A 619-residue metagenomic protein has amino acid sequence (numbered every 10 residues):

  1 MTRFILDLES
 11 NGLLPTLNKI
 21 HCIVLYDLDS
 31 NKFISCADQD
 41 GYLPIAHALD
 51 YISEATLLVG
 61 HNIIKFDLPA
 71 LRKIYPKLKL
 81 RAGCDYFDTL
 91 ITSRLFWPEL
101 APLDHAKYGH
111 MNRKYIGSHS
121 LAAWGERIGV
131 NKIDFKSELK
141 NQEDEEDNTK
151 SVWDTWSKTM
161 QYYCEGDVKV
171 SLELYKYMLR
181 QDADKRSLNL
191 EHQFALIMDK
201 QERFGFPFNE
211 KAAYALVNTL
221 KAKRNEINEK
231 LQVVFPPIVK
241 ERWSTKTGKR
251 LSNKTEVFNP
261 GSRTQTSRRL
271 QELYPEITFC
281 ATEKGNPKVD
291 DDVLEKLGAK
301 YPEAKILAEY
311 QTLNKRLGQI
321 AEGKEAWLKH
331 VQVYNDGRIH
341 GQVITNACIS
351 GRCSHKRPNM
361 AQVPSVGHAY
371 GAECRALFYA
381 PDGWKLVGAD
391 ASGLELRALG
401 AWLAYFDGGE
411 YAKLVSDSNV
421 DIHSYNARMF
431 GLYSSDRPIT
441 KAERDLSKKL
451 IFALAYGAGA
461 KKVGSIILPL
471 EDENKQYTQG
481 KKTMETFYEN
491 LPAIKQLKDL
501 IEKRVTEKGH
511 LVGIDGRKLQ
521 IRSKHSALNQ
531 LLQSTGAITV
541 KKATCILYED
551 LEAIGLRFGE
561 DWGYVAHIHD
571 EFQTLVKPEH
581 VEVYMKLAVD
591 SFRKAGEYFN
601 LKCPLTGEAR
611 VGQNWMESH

Functional and structural regions predicted by a protein language model:
M1-E9, L17, M111-I116, R127 (+11 more regions): Conserved "right-hand" nucleotidyltransferase catalytic core of DNA-directed polymerases
L8-P15, I64, A391-A398: Short acidic, Gly/Ser-rich segments with clustered Asp/Glu that frequently serve as metal-coordination loops in enzyme
L14, N18, L25-A46, T56-L179 (+3 more regions): Active-site-proximal helix-loop-helix substrate-binding element of RNase H-like nuclease domains
T56-I64, D390, K462, Q573-L575: Short glycine-rich phosphate-binding loop at a beta-alpha junction
N253, H340, T345-C348, R428-I568 (+2 more regions): Conserved catalytic core of nucleic-acid polymerases
G285, G323-Y334, V366, Y411-V415 (+4 more regions): Short, contiguous acidic/charged loop-to-helix segments that flank catalytic cores in large enzymes
T345-S435: Function-dense linear segments that define catalytic or interfacial modules in macromolecule-processing proteins
Y584-F592: Short amphipathic alpha-helices in soluble, non-transmembrane regions that often serve as interface/regulatory elements
